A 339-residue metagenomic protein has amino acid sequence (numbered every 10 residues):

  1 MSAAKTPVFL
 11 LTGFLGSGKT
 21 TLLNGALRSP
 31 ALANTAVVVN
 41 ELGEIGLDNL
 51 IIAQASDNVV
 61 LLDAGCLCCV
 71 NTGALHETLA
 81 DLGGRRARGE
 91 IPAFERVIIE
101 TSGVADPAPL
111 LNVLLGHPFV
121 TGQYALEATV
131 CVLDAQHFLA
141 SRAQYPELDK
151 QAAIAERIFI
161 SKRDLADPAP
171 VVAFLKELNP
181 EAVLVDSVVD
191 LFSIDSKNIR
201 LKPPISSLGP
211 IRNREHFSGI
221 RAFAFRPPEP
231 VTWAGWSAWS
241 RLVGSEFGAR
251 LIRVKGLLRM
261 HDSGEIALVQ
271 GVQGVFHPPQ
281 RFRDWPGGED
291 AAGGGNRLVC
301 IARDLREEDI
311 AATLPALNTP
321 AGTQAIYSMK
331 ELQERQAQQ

Functional and structural regions predicted by a protein language model:
S2-S17, T21-S141: Nucleotide-state-sensitive switch-loop elements of NTP-binding domains
R28, T35-A36, L50, R88 (+10 more regions): A generic "cationic amphipathic patch" detector
T35-A36, D57-N58, G73, A80-L82 (+12 more regions): Alpha-helix boundary/interfacial micro-motifs
V104, Y145, R226-E229: Conserved phosphate/pyrophosphate-binding and hydrolysis machinery centered on Walker-type P-loop NTPases, extending
L110-E181: Conserved catalytic-core segment of NTP-binding enzymes
K150-N296, R303-E308, A312, A316-Q339: C-terminal accessory "lid"/substrate-recognition subdomains
